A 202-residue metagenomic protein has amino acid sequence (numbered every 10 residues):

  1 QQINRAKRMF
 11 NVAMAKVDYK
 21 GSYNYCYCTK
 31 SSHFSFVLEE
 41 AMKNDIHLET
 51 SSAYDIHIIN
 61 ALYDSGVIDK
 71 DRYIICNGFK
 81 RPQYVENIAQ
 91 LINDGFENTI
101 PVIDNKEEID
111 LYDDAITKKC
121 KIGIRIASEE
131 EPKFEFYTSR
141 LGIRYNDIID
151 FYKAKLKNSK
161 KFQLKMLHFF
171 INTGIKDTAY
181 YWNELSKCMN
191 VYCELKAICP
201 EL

Functional and structural regions predicted by a protein language model:
Q1-D18: Low-complexity, highly charged intrinsically disordered N-terminal segments that act as targeting/localization
N24-E201: Active-site-proximal beta-alpha core segment in soluble small-molecule metabolic enzymes
